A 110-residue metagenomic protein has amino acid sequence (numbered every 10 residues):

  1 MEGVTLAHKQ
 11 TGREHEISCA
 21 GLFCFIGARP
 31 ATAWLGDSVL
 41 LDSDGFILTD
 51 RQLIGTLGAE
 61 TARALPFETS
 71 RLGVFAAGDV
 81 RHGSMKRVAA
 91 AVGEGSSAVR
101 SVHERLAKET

Functional and structural regions predicted by a protein language model:
M1-T61, E104-T110: A Rossmann-like FAD-binding core segment of flavoenzymes
E60-L72, A77-T110: A conserved FAD-binding loop/helix module that cradles the flavin
